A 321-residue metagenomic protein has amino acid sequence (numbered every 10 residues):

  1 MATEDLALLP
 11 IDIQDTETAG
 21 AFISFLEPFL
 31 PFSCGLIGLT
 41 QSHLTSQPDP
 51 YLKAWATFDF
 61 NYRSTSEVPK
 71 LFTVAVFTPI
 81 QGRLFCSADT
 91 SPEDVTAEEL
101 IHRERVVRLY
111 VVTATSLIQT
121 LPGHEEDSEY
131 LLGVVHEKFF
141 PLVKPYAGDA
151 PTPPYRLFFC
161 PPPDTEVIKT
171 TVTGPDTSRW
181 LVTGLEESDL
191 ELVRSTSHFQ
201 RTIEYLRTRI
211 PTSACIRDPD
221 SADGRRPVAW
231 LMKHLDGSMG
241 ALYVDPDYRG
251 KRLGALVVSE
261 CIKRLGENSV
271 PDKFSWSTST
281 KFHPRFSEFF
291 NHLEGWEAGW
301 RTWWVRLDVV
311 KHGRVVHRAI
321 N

Functional and structural regions predicted by a protein language model:
A2-G38, D164-I203: Short amphipathic alpha-helix that is part of the acyltransferase structural core
S42-T177, T302-A319: Acyl-donor-binding surface of acyltransferase catalytic domains
T73, P227-A229, G299-W300: A structural microfeature
E99-T120, G250-E267, E288: Conserved acetyl-CoA-binding loop-helix of GNAT-fold acetyltransferases
E137-G148, S269-V270, K281-T302, G313: Conserved active-site alpha-helix within GNAT-family acetyltransferase domains
R201-D247: A conserved beta-strand-loop-helix scaffold within acyl/acetyltransferase catalytic domains
M239, F274-T280: Conserved hydrophobic beta-strand within the GNAT/NAT acetyltransferase core sheet that lines the active-site cleft
A241-L256, P284: Conserved glycine-rich acetyl-CoA-binding loop
